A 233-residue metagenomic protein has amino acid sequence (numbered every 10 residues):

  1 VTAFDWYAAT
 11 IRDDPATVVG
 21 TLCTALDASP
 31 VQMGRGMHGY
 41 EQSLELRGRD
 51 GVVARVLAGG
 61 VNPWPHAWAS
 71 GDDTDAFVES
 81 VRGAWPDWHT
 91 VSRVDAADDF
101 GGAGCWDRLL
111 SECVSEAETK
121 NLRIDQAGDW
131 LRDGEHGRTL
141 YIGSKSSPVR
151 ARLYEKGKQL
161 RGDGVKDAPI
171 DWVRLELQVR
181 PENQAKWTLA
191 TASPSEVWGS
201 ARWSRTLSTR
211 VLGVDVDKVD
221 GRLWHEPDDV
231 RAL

Functional and structural regions predicted by a protein language model:
V1-R231: Structured, helix-rich domain cores that form ligand/interaction pockets
